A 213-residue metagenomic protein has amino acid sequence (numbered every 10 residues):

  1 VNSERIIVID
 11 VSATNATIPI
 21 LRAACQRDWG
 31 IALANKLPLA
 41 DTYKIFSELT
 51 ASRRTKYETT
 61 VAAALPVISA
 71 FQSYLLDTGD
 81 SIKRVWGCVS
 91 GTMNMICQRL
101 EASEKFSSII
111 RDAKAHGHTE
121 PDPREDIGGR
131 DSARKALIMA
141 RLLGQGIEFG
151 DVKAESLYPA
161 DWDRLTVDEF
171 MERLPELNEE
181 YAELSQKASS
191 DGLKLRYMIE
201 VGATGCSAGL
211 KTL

Functional and structural regions predicted by a protein language model:
V1-T17: A structured beta-alpha segment of the ubiquitous adenosine-cofactor-binding alpha/beta core
N2-E4, R27-D28, A51-R53, T78-R84: Short coil/turn connectors at secondary-structure junctions
E4-I7, I31, N94-M95, E169-F170: A short, structure-level motif marking secondary-structure boundaries and short turns
I7-D10, I31-A34, T55-T59, R84-G87 (+1 more regions): General beta-strand structural signal in soluble alpha/beta enzymes
S12-A13, L37, E101, E176: Residues that cap or flank secondary-structure elements
T14-R27, A34-L75: Rossmann-fold NAD(P)-binding glycine/threonine-rich loop
T60, A64-I82, M95-L213: NAD(P)-dependent dehydrogenase/reductase Rossmann-like domain
